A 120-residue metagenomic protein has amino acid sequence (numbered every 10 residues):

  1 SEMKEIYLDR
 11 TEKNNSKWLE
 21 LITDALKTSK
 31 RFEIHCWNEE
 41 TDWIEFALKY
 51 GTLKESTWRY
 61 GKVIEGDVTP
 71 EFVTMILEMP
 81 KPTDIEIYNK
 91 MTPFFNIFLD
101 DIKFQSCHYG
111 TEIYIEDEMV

Functional and structural regions predicted by a protein language model:
S1-V120: Structured alpha/beta or helical-core interaction and ligand-binding surfaces enriched in interleaved
